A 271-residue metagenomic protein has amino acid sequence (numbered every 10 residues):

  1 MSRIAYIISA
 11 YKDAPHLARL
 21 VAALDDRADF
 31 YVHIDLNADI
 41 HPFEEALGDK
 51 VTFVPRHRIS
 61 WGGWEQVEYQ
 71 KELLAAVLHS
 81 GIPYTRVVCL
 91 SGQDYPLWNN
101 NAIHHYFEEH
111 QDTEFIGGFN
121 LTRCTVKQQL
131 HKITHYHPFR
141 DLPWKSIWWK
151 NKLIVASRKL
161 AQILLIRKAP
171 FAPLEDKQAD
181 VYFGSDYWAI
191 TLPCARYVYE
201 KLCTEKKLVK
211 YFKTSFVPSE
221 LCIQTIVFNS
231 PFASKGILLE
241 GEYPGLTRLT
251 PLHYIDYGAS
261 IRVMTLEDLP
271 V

Functional and structural regions predicted by a protein language model:
M1-V271: ER/Golgi luminal nucleotide-sugar-dependent glycosyltransferases, focusing on the catalytic module
